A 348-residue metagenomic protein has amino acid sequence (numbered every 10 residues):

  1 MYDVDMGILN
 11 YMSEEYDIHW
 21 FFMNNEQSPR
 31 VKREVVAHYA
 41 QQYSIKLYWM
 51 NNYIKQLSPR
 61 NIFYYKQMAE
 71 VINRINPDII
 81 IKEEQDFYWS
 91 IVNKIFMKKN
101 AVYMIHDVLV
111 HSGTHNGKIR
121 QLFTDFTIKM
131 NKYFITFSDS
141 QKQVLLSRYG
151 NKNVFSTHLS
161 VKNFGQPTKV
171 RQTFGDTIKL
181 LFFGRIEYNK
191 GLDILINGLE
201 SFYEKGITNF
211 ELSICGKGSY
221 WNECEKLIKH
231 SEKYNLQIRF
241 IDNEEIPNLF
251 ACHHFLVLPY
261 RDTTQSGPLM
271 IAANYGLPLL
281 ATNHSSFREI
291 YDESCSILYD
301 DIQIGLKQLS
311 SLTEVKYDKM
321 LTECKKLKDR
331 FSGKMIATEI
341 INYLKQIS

Functional and structural regions predicted by a protein language model:
Y2, M6-R60, Y88, Q141 (+1 more regions): N-terminal strand-loop element at the rim of the active site of nucleotide-sugar-dependent glycosyltransferases
D3-G7, I178, R185-S201, S219-N222 (+1 more regions): A conserved mid-protein helix/loop that constitutes part of the nucleotide-sugar donor-binding site
K82-Y88, I105: Short His-centered aromatic/hydrophobic patch
T114, L146, H158-T177, I347: Acidic anion/phosphate-binding donor-loop and adjacent secondary structure in glycosyltransferase catalytic cores
K129-P167: Donor nucleotide-sugar binding/catalytic pocket of nucleotide-sugar-dependent glycosyltransferases
C224-D242, P247: Nucleotide-activated donor-binding/catalytic signature segment of Leloir-type glycosyltransferases, i.e., the conserved
N248-T264, L277: Acidic donor-binding loop of glycosyltransferase active sites
E293-Q303, L309-Y317: Conserved acidic donor-binding segment of nucleotide-sugar-dependent glycosyltransferases
